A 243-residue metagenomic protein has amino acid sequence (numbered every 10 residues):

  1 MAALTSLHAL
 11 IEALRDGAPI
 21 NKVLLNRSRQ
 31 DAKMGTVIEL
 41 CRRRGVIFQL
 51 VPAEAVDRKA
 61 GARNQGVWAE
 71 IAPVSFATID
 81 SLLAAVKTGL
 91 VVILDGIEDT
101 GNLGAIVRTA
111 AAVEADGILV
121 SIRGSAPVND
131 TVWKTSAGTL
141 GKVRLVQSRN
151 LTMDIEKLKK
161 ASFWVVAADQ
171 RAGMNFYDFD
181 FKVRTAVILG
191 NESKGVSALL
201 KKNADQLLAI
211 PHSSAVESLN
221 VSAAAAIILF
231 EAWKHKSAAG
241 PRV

Functional and structural regions predicted by a protein language model:
M1-A84, R242: N-terminal positively charged helical leader segments and presequences
I11, A112, W133-T139, A198-V243: Structured adenosyl-cofactor binding patch, chiefly the S-adenosyl-L-methionine
E12-R15, R29, A84-M174: RNA substrate-binding interface of SAM-dependent RNA methyltransferases
L24, I47-V51, V146, A161 (+1 more regions): General small-molecule cofactor/ligand-binding pocket signal
S28-R29, E54, R123-S125, E192-K194 (+1 more regions): Short, acidic/turn-prone active-site loops that include or flank metal/cofactor- and phosphate-binding residues
G101-A105, V196, V221: Short glycine/serine/threonine-rich phosphate/pyrophosphate-binding segments that cradle anionic phosphate groups
V166-N220: Active-site/ligand-binding-proximal alpha/beta "capping" segment
